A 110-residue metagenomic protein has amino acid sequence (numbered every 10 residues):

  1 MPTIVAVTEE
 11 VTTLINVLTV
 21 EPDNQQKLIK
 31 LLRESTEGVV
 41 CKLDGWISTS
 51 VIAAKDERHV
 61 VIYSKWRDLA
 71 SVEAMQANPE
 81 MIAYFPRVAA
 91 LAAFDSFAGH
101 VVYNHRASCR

Functional and structural regions predicted by a protein language model:
M1-T12, I47-V60, Y84-R110: Glycine-rich beta-strand-turn "strand-cap" elements at beta-sheet edges
I4, L28, V72-Q76: A general boundary/transition motif marking the beginning of the first structured unit of a protein
T12-T19, I47-N78: Short, well-ordered beta-strand segments in beta-rich or mixed alpha/beta enzyme and ligand-binding folds
T19-L32: Short, surface-exposed ligand-recognition loops at beta-strand->loop->(often short) alpha-helix junctions that present
V20-P22, D68, Y103-H105: Non-catalytic surface loops within mature trypsin-like serine protease
N24-Q26, A70-V72, A107: Residue-level signal for secondary-structure boundary sites
E34-I47, K65-G99: An amphipathic, aromatic/His-enriched active-site/gating alpha helix that lines ligand/cofactor pockets
